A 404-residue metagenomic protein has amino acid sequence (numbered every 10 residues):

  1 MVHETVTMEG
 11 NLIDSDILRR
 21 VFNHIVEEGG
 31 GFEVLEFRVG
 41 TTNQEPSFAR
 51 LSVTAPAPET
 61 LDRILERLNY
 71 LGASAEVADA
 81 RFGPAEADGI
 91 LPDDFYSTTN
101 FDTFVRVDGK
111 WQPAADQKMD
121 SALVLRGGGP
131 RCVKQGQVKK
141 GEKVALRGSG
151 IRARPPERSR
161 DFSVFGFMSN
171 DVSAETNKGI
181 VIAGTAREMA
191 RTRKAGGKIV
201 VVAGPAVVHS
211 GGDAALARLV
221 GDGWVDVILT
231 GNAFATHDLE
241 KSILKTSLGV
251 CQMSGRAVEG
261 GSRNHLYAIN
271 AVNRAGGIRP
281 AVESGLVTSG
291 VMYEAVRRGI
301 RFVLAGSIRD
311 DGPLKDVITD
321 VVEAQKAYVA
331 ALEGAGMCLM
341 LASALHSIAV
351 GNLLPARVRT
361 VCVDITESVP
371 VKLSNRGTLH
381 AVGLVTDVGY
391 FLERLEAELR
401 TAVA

Functional and structural regions predicted by a protein language model:
M1-P84: A conserved regulatory-domain signal marking ACT and ACT-like small-molecule sensing domains and adjacent regulatory
V2, S159-A174, A195-G196, I269-G276 (+1 more regions): Gly-rich Lys/Arg/Thr-decorated short loops/hinges at beta-loop-alpha junctions or inter-strand turns that position
L65, Q117, P155-R160, G211-A215 (+4 more regions): Short acidic, glycine/serine/threonine-rich loops at helix termini
L68-G166: Extended, charged alpha/beta regions that create polyanion-binding interfaces
D161-L216: N-terminal glycine-/serine-/threonine-rich phosphate-binding loop
A183-I199, L219, E294-R297, A331-A335 (+1 more regions): Glycine-rich phosphate/diphosphate-binding loops that line cofactor/substrate pockets in enzymes
I199, A217-A271, M340: Active-site histidine-anchored catalytic micro-motif
C251-A404: C-terminal functional extensions of proteins
